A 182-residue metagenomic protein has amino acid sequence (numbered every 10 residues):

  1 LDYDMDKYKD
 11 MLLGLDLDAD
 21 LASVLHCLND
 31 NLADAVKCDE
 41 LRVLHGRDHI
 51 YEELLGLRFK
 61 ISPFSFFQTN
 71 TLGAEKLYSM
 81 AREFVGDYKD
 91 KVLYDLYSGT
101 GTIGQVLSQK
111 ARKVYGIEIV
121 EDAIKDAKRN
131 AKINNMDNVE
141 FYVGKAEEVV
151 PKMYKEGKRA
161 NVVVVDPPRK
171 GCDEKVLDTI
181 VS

Functional and structural regions predicted by a protein language model:
Y3-S182: Rossmann-like S-adenosyl-L-methionine
